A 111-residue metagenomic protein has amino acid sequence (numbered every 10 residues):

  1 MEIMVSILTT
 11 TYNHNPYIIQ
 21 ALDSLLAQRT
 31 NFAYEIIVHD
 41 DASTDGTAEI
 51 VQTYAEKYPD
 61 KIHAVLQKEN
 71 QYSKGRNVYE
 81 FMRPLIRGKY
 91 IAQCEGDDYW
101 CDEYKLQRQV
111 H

Functional and structural regions predicted by a protein language model:
M1-H111: Nucleotide-sugar donor-binding/catalytic module of glycosyltransferases that assemble extracellular/cell-envelope
